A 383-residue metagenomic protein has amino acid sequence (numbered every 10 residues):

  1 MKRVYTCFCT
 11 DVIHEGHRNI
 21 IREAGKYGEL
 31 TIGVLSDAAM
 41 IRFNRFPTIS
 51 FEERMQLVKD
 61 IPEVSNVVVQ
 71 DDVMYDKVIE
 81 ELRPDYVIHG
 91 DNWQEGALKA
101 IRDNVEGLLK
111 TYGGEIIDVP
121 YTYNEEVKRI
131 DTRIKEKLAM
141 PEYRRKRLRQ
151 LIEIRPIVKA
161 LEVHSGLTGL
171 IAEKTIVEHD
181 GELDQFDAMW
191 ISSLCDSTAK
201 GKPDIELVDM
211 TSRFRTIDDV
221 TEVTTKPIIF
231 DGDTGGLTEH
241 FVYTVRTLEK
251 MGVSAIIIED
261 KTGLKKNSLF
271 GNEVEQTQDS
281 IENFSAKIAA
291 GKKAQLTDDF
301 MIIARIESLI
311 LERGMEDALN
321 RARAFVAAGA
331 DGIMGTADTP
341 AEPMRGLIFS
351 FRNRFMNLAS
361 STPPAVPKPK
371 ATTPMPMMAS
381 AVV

Functional and structural regions predicted by a protein language model:
M1-E142: Nucleotidyltransferase catalytic core that binds NTPs
D11-I13, D71-M74, G166-L167, D338-P340 (+2 more regions): Short beta->alpha connector loops
G33, G90, V119, I258 (+2 more regions): Generic beta-sheet signal
V58, E106-G114, K202-I217, A365 (+1 more regions): Ligand-binding grooves and catalytic loops that recognize ribose/phosphate and carbohydrate rings, and esterified lipid
T122, E136-L148, L167, A365 (+1 more regions): Extended, intrinsically disordered, low-complexity segments
E142-N357: Alpha/beta enzyme core
S350-T362, K368-T372, S380: Low-acidity, Ser/Thr- and Arg-rich intrinsically disordered low-complexity segments
